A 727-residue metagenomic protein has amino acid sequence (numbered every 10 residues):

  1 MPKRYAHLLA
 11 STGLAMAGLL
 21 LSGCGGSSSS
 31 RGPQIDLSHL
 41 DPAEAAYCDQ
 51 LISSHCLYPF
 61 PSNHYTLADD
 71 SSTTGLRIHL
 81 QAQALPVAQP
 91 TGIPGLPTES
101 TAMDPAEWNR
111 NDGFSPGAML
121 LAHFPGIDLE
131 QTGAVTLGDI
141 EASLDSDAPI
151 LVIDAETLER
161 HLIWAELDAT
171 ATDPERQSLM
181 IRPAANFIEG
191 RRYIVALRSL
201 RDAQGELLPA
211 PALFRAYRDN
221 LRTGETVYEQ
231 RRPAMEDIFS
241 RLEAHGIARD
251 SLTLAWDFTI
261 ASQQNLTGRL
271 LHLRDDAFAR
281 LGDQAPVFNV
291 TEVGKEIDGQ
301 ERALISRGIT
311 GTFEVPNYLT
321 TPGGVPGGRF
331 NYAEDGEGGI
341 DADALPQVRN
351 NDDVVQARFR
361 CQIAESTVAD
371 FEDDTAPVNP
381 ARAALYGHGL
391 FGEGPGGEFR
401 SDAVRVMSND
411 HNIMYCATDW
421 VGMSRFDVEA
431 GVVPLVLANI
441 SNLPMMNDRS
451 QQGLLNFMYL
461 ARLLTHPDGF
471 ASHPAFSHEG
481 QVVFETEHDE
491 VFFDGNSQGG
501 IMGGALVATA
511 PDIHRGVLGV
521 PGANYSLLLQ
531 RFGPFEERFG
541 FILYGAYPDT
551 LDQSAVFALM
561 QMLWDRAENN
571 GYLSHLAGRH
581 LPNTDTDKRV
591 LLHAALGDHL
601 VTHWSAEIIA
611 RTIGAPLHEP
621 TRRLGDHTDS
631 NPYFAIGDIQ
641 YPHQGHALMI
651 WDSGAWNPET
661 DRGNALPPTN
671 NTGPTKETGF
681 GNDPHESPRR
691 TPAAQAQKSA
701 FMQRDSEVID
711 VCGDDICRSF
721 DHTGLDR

Functional and structural regions predicted by a protein language model:
P2-G13: Bacterial N-terminal signal peptides that target proteins for export
L20-G23: C-terminal motif of bacterial Sec signal peptides marking the signal peptidase cleavage site
S29-G324: Acidic, low-complexity Ser/Thr/Gly/Pro-rich repeat segments typical of extracellular/periplasmic and surface-exposed
A171-R198, D202-A203, D352-V404: A conserved hydrophobic secondary-structure block that centers on an alpha-helix together with its immediately flanking
N289-T375: Domain-level recognition of soluble alpha/beta enzyme cores, biased toward histidine phosphatases/phosphomutases
G323-Q356, T375-G480: Cap/lid segment of the alpha/beta-hydrolase catalytic domain
V368, M445, R449-Q452, H514-R727: C-terminal subdomain of alpha/beta-hydrolase-fold enzymes, centered on the catalytic histidine and its supporting
A475-Q530: Primarily recognizes the serine-hydrolase "nucleophile elbow" in alpha/beta-hydrolase and SGNH/GDSL folds
